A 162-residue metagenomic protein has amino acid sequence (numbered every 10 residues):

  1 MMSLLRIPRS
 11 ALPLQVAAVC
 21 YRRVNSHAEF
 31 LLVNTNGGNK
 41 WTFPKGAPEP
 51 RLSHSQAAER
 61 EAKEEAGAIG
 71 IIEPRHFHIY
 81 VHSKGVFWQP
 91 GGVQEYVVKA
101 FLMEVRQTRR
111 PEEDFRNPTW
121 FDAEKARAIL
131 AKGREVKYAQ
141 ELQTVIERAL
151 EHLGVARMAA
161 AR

Functional and structural regions predicted by a protein language model:
M1-S26: Acidic, metal-coordinating catalytic segment for phosphate/diphosphate chemistry, firing primarily on the Nudix
L14-V16, A28, V98-K99, R116: Change "...and in nucleic-acid phosphodiester-cleaving endonucleases..." to "...and in nucleic-acid processing enzymes
V19, L32, A100-L102, W120: Conserved hydrophobic/aromatic beta-strand scaffold that supports enzyme active sites
R23-E29, P90-V93: Short, solvent-exposed loop/turn segments that connect beta-strands within catalytic domains and beta-strand-rich
H27-I69: Conserved Nudix-box catalytic region and its N-terminal flanking loop in Nudix hydrolases and closely related
N39-K40, T108-R162: Nudix hydrolase/Nudix homology domain
P48, V105, F115: Hydrophobic pocket-lining residues within nucleotide cofactor-binding pockets
K63, G67-T108: Active-site segment of metal-dependent pyrophosphate-handling enzymes, primarily the Nudix hydrolase catalytic core
